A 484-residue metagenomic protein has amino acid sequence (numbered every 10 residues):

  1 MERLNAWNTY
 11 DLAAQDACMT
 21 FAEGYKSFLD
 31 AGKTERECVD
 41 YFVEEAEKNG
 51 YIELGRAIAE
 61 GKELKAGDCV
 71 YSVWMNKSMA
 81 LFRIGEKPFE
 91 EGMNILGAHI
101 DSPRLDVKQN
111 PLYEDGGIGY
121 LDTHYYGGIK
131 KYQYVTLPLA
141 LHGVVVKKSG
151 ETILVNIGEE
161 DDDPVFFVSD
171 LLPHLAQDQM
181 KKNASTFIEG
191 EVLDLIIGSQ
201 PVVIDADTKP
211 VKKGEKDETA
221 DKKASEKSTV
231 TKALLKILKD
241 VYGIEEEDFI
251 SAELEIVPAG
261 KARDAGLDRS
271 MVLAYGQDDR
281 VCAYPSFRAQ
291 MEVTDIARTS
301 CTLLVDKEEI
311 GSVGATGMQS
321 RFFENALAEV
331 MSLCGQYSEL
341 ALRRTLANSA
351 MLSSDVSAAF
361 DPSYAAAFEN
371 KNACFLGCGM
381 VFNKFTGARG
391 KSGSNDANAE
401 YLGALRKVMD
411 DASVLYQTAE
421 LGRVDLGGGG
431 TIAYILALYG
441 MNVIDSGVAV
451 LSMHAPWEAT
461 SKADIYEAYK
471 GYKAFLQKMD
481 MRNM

Functional and structural regions predicted by a protein language model:
M1-M484: N-terminal hydrophobic/helix-forming segments and targeting peptides
